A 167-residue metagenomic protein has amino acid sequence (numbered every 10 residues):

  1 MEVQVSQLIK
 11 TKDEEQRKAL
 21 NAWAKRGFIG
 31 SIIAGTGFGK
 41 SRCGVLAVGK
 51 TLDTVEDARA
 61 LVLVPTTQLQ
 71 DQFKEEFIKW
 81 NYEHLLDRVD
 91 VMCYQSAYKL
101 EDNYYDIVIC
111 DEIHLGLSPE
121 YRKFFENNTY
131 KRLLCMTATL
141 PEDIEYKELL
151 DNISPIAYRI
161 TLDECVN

Functional and structural regions predicted by a protein language model:
M1-I33: Conserved pre-motif I regulatory segment
W23, C43-T51, F73, F124: Hydrophobic residues on the short alpha-helix immediately C-terminal to a glycine-rich phosphate/catalytic loop
R26-G49: Walker A/P-loop
R59, D87-R88, Y105-I107, T129-C135: Loop/turn-to-beta-strand initiation segments
V64-Y104: Inter-Walker segment of RecA-like/P-loop motor cores
T66, C93-S96, E112, M136-L140: A short beta-strand-to-loop transition that corresponds to the Sensor-1 phosphate-sensing loop of AAA+ P-loop ATPases
V108, E112-H114: Conserved Walker B
H114-V166: Post-DEXD/H (motif II) to motif III coupling segment of the RecA-like Helicase ATP-binding lobe
